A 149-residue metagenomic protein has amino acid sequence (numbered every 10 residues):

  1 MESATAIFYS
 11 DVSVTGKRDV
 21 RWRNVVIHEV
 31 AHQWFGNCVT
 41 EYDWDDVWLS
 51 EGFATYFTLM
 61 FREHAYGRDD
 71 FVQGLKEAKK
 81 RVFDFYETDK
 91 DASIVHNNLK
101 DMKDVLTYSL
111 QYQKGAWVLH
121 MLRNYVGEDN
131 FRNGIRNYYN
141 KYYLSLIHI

Functional and structural regions predicted by a protein language model:
M1-I147: Hydrophobic alpha-helical and helix-loop surface patches within well-folded domains that function as non-catalytic
